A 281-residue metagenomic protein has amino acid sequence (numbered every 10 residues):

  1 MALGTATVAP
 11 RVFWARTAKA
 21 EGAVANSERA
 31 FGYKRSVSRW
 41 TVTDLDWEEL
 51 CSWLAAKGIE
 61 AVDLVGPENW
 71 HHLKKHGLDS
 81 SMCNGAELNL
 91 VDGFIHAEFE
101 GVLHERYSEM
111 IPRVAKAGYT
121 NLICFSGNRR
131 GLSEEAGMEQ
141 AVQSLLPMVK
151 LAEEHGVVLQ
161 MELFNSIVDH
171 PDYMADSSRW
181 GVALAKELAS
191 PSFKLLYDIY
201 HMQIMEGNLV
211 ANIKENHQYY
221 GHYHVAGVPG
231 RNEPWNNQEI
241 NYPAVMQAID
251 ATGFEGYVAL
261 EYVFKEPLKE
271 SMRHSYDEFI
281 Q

Functional and structural regions predicted by a protein language model:
M1-R16, E21-S36, T41-A55, T120 (+2 more regions): Histidine-acidic metal/acid-base catalytic patches
G4-P10, S27-R29, D92, H96-K194 (+1 more regions): Active-site acidic/histidine proton-transfer and metal-coordination neighborhood in alpha/beta enzyme cores
T43, E68, A86-L90, N128-R130 (+4 more regions): Feature marks short, surface-exposed loop/turn motifs that line or immediately flank catalytic pockets and channel
E49-W70, G118: Catalytic domains of carbohydrate-active enzymes, especially glycoside hydrolases
V65-D79, N84-F94, L132-S133, V168-D169: Glycine-rich, proline-tolerant flexible connector loops at the mouths of alpha/beta enzymes
